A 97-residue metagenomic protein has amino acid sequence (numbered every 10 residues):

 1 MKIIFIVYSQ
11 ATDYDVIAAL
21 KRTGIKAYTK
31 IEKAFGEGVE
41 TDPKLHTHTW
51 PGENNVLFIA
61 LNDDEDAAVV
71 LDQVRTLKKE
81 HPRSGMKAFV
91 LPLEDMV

Functional and structural regions predicted by a protein language model:
M1-V97: Positively charged, small/polar-rich N-terminal and surface patches that mediate targeting and assembly and bind
